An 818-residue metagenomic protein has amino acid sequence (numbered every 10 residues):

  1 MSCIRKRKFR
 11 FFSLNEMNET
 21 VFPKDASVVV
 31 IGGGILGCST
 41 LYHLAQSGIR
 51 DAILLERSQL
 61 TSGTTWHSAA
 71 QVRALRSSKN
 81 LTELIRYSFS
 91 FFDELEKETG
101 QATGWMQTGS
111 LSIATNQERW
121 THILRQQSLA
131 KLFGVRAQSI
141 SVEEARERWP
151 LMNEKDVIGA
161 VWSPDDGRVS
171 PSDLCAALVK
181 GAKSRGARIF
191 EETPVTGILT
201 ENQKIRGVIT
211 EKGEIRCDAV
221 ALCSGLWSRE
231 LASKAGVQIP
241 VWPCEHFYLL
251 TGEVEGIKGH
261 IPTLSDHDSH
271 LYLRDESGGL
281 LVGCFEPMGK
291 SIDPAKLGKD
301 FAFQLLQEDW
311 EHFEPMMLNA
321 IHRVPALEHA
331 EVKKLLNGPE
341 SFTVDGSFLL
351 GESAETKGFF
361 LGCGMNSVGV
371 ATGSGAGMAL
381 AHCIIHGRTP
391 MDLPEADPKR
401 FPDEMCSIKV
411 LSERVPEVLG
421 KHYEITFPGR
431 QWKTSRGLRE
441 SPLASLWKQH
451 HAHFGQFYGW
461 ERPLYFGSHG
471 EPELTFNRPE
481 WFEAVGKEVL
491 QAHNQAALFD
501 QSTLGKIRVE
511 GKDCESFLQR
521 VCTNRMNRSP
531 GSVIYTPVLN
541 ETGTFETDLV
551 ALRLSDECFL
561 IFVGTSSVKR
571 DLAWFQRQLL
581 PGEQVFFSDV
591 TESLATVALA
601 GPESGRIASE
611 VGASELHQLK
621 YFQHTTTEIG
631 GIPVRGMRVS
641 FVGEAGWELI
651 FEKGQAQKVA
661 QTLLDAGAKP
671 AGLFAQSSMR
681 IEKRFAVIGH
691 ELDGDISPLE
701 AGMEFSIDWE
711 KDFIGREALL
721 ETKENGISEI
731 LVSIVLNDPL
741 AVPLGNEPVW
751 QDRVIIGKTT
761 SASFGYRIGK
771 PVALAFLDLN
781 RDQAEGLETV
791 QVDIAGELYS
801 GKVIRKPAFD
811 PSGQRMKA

Functional and structural regions predicted by a protein language model:
F22-L36, I53: Beta1/beta-strand and adjacent pyrophosphate-binding region of the FAD-binding site in flavoprotein oxidoreductases
S39, G197-E308, P315-V324, D403 (+3 more regions): Flavin-dependent oxidoreductases
A45-T65: Glycine-rich FAD pyrophosphate-binding loop
A69-A74, S110-S112, A235-G259, P315 (+4 more regions): Central beta-strand plus flanking loop segment that forms part of the substrate or channel wall within the catalytic
A70-R148, D268-L273, G279, E311 (+2 more regions): Dinucleotide-binding Rossmann-like beta1-alpha1 core, especially the glycine-rich loop that anchors the ADP
F91-E94, M106, T115-E191, T196-K204 (+3 more regions): Flavin (FAD/FMN) cofactor-binding and adjacent substrate-gating region of FAD-dependent oxidoreductase domains
D268, Q304-L438: C-terminal catalytic lobe of FAD-dependent flavoproteins
M391, P398-A818: Glycine/proline-enriched, intrinsically flexible loops and inter-domain linkers
